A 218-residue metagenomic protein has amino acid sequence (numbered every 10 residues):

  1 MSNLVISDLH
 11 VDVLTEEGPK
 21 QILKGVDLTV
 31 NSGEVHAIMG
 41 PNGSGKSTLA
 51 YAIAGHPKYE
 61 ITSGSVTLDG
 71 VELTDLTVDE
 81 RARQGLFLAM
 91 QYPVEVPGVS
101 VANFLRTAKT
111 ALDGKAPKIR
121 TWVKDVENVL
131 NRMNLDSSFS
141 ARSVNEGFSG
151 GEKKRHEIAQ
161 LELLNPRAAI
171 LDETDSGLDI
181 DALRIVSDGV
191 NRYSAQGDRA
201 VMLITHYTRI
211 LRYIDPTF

Functional and structural regions predicted by a protein language model:
L4-I6, L23: Conserved structural motif at the start of ABC-family nucleotide-binding domains
M39-P41: The feature captures the beta-strand-to-loop junction immediately N-terminal to the Walker
S65-R81, N145: ABC ATPase NBD Q-loop/coupling interface
Y92, G98-A111, D125, P216: Q-loop/switch helix immediately C-terminal to the Walker
L161-E162: ABC ATPase C-loop
I170-T174, D181: Walker B catalytic motif
L183-Q196: Helical segment within the ABC ATPase nucleotide-binding domain
